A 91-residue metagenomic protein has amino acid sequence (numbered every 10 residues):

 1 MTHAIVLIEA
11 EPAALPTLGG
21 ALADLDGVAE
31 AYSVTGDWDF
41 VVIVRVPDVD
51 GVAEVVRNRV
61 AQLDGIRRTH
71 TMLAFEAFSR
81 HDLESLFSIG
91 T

Functional and structural regions predicted by a protein language model:
M1-T91: A compositional/biophysical signature of low hydrophobicity enriched in polar/charged and small residues
